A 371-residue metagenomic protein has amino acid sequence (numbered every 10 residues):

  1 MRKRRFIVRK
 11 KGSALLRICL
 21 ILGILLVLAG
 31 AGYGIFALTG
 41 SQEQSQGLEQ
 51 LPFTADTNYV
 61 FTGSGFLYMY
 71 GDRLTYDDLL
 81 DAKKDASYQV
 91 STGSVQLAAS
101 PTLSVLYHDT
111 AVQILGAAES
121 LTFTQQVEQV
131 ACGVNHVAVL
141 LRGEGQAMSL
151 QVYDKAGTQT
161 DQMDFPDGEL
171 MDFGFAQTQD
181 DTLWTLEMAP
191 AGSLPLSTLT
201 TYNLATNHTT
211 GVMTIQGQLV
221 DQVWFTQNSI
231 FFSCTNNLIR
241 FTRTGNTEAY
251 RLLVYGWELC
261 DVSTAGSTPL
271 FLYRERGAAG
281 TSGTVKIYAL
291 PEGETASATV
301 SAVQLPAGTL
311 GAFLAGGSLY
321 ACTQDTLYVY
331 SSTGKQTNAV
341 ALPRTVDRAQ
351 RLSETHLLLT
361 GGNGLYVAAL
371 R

Functional and structural regions predicted by a protein language model:
M1-R17: N-terminal Lys/Arg-rich, disordered targeting/topogenic segments
R17-F36: Hydrophobic membrane-insertion alpha-helices, especially the h-region of bacterial N-terminal signal peptides
Y33, G71-Y76, A111-L115, G145-V152 (+5 more regions): Structural motif
G40-A55, A82-Q89, G116-Q125, T158-F165 (+4 more regions): A short beta-strand motif characteristic of beta-propeller blades
Q50-G63, S91-T102, T124-H136, D167-Q177 (+4 more regions): Repeated scaffold domains used in trafficking and secretory/extracellular systems, primarily beta-propellers
D85-N135, Y250-L252, L259-A279, V285-S301 (+1 more regions): Structured, soluble extracytoplasmic/luminal domains of envelope-associated proteins
M148-R243: Solenoidal tandem-repeat scaffolds enriched in leucines and small polar residues
R276-G277, V285-R371: Hydrophilic extracytoplasmic domains
